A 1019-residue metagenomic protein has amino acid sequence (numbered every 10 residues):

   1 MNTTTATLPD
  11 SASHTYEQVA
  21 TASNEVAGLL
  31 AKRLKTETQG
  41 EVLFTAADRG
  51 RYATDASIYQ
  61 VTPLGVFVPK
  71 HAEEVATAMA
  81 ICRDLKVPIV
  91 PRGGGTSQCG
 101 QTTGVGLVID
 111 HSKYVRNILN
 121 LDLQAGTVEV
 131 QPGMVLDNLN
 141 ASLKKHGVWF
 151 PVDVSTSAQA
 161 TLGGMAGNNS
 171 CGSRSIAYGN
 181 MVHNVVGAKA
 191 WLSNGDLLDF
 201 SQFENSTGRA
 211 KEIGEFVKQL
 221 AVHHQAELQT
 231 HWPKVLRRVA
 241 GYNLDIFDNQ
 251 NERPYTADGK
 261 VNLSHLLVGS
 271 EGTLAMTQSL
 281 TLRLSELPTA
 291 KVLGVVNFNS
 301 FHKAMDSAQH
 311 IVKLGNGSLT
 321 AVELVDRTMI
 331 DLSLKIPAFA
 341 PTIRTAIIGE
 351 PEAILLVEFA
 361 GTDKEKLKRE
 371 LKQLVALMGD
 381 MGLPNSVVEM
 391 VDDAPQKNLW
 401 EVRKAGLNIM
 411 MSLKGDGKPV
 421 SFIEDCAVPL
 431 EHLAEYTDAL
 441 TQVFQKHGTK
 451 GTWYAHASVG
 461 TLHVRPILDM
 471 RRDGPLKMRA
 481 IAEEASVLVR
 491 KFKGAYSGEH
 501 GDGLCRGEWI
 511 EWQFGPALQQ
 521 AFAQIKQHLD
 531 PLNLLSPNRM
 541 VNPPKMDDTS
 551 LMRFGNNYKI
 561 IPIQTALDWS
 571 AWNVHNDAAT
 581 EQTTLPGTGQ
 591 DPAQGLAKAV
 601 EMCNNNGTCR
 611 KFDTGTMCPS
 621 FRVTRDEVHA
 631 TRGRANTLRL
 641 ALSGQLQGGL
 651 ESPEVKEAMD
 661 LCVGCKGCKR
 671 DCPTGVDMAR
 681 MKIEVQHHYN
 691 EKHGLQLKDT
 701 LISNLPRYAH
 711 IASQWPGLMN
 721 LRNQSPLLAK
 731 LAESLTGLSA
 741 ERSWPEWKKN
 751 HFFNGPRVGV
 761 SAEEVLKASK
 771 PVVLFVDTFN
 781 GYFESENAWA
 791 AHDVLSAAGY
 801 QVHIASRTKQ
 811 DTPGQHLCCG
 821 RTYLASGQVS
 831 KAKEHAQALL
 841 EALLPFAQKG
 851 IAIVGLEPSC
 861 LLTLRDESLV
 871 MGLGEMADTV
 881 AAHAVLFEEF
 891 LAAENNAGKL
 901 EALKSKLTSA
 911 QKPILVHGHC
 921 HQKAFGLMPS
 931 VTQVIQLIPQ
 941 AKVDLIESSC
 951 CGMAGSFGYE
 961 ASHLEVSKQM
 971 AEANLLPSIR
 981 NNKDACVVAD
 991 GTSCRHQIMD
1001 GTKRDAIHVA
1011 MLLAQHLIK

Functional and structural regions predicted by a protein language model:
M1-R83, G94-G126, S155, Y178 (+6 more regions): N-terminal flexible segment immediately upstream of the FAD-binding catalytic core in FAD-dependent oxidoreductases
T3, S57, M165-G167, C171 (+3 more regions): C-terminal substrate-binding/cap subdomain adjacent to the FAD-binding core in PCMH-type and related FAD-linked
T21-A22, L34, S57-I89, H111-T156 (+5 more regions): N-terminal glycine-rich flavin-associated loop
D48-R51, S97-G100, T156-G163, L236-F247 (+14 more regions): A glycine-rich phosphate-binding loop feature that marks nucleotide/adenosyl-phosphate handling sites
G95-Q98, M165-R174, K260-L284, A455-T461 (+7 more regions): Conserved phosphate/anionic-ligand binding catalytic regions in large, soluble enzymes, centered on
L280, G317-G417, A455-A457, R471 (+8 more regions): Terminal amphipathic helices with adjacent charged low-complexity linkers/tails
G417, F492-A495, G503-W512, P516-L661 (+4 more regions): Ferredoxin-type iron-sulfur electron-transfer modules and their immediate structural context
D530, P537, P562, A679-K1019: Iron-sulfur cluster-binding electron-transfer modules in prokaryotic oxidoreductases
